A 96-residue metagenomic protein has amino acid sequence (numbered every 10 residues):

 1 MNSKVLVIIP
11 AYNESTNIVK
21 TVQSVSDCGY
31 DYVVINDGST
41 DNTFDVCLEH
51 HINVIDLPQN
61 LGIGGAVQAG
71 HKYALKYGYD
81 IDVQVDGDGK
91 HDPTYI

Functional and structural regions predicted by a protein language model:
K4-L6: Cell-envelope/extracellular polymer assembly enzymes that use nucleotide-activated donors
A11, I35-D37, L57: Conserved sequence signature across two-component system core domains
Y12-D27: Short, well-formed alpha-helical segments that are part of the catalytic scaffolds of diverse glycosyltransferases
T16-K20, D41-E49, T94: Acidic helix N-cap motif at the loop->helix transition within catalytic regions of sugar-transfer enzymes
I18, G70, D88: Residue-level signature of catalytic and energy-coupling elements of molecular machines, predominantly ATP/GTP-dependent
V33, F44-Y77: Conserved donor nucleotide-binding strand/loop of the catalytic core
G38, G62, K90: A short, conserved beta-strand element in the Rossmann-like catalytic core that flanks the donor/metal-binding loop
Y79-K90: Short beta-strand-to-loop acidic/aromatic patch adjacent to the donor-nucleotide binding site
